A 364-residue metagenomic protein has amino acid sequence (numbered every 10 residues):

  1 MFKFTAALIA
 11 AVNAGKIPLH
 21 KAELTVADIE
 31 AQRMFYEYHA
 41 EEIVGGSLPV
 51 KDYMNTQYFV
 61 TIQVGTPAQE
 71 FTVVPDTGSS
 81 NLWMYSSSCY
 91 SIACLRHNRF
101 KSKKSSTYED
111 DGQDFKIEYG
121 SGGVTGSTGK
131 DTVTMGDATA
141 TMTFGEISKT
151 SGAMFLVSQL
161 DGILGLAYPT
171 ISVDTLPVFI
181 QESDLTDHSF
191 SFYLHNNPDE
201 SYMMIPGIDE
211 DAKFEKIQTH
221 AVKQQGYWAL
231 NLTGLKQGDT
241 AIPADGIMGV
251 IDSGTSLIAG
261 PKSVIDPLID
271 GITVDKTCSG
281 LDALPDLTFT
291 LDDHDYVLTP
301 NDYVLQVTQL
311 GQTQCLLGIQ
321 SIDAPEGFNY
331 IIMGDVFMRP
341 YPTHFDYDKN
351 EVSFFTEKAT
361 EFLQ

Functional and structural regions predicted by a protein language model:
F2-A7, A11-T56, T132, E357-Q364: N-terminal zymogen propeptides
G15-A27, P75, T143-T150, L194-N196 (+3 more regions): Aspartic protease catalytic domain
V44-G46, Y53-T150, G271, L284 (+2 more regions): Signature of the N-terminal lobe/flap region of pepsin-like aspartyl proteases
M54-Q69, W228-I247, I319-P325: A short acidic-Thr-Gly-centered motif at the start of a beta-strand
I62-V64, F71-P75, L82-M84, I163-L164 (+4 more regions): Short hydrophobic beta-strand that contains or immediately precedes a catalytic carboxylate
S88-S91, T170, D209-D211, V264 (+1 more regions): Acidic glycine-/aspartate-rich tracts in secreted/extracellular proteins
P198-G246, T313: Flexible, small-/acidic-enriched active-site or ligand-binding loops
I247-A283: Extracytoplasmic, non-cytosolic globular domains
